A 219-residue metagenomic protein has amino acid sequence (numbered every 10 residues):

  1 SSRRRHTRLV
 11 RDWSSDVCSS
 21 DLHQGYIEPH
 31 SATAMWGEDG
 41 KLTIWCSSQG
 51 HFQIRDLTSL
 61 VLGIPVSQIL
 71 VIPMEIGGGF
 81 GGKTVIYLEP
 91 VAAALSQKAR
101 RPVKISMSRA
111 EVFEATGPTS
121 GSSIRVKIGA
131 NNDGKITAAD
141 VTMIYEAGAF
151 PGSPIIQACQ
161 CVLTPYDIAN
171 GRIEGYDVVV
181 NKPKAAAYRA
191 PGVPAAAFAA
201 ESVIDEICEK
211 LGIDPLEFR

Functional and structural regions predicted by a protein language model:
S1-W13, V17: Single conserved hydrophobic/aromatic residue that forms the stacking wall/gate of nucleotide- or nucleobase-binding
S14-R219: Structural alpha/beta core scaffold segments of enzyme domains
